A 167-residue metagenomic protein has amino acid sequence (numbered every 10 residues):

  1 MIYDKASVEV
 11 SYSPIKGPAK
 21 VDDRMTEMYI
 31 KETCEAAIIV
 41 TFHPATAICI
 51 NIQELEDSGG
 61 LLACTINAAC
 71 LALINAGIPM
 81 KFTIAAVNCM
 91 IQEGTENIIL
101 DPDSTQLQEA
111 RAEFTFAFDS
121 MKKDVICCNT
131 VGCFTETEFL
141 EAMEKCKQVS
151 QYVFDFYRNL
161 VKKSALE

Functional and structural regions predicted by a protein language model:
M1-E167: Polyanion-binding surfaces on beta-sheet-dominated domains and ring/shell assemblies
